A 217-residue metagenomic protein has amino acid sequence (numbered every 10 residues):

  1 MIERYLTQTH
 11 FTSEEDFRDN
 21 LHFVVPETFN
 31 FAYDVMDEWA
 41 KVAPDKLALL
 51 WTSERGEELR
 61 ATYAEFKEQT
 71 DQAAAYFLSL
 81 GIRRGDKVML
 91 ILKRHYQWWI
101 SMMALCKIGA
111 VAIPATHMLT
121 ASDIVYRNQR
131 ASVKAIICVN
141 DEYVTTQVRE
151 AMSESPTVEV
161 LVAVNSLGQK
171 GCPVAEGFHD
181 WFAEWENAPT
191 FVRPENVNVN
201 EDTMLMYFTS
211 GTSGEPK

Functional and structural regions predicted by a protein language model:
M1-A61, E65-L78, E154-S155, L167-P173 (+1 more regions): N-lobe entry segment of adenylate-forming
P44-L47, V162-G168, P173-H179, E186-F208 (+1 more regions): Conserved pre-ATP/AMP-binding loop-to-beta segment of ANL
D45-M103, T120-V125, G177, W181-A183: Conserved AMP-binding/adenylate-forming core of the ANL superfamily
D71-A75, Q129-S132, G214: Solvent-exposed alpha-helix faces
D86, A110, E201-D202: Surface-exposed loop/turn positions
V88, L105, I136, T203 (+1 more regions): Conserved S/T- and glycine-rich ATP-binding loop of Class I adenylate-forming
M103, K107-A183: Structural core segment of the AMP-binding/adenylate-forming
